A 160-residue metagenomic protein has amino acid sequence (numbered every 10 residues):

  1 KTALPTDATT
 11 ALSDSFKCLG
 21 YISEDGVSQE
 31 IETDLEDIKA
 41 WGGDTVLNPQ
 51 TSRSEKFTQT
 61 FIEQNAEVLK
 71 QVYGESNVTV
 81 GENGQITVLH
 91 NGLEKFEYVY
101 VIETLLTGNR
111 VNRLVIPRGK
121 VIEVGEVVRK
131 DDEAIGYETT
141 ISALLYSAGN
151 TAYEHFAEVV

Functional and structural regions predicted by a protein language model:
K1-L69, R118-G136: Solvent-exposed edge beta-strands and adjacent loop segments that serve as assembly or binding interfaces
I22, S28, D44, S76 (+7 more regions): Compositionally biased, intrinsically disordered low-complexity regions
Q29, Q59, Y100-I102, I116 (+1 more regions): Generic structural hydrophobic/aromatic packing signal, biased to beta-strands
E55-F57, E94-Y100, Y137-T139: Generic beta-strand structural signal
T60-Q64, L105, S142-L144: Solvent-exposed residues in well-ordered beta-strands and their adjoining turns, especially edge/terminal strands
A66-V115: Short helix-loop boundary/capping segments
R110-V160: Mixed-charge, glycine-accented linear interaction segment located at domain edges/termini
